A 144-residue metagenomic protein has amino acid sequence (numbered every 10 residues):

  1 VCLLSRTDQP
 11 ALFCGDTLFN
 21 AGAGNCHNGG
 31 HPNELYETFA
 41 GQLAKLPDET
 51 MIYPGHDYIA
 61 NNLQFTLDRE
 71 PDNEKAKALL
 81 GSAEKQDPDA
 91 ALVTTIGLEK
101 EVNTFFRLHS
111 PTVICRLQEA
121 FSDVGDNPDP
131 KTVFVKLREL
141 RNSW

Functional and structural regions predicted by a protein language model:
V1-Y36, D72-N73: His/Asp/Glu-rich metal-coordinating catalytic cores of metallo-dependent phosphodiesterases/hydrolases acting on
C14-G15, I52-G55: Short, conserved beta-strand edge motifs with alternating hydrophobic and charged residues
E37-M51, Y58-W144: Accessory terminal helices/loops
